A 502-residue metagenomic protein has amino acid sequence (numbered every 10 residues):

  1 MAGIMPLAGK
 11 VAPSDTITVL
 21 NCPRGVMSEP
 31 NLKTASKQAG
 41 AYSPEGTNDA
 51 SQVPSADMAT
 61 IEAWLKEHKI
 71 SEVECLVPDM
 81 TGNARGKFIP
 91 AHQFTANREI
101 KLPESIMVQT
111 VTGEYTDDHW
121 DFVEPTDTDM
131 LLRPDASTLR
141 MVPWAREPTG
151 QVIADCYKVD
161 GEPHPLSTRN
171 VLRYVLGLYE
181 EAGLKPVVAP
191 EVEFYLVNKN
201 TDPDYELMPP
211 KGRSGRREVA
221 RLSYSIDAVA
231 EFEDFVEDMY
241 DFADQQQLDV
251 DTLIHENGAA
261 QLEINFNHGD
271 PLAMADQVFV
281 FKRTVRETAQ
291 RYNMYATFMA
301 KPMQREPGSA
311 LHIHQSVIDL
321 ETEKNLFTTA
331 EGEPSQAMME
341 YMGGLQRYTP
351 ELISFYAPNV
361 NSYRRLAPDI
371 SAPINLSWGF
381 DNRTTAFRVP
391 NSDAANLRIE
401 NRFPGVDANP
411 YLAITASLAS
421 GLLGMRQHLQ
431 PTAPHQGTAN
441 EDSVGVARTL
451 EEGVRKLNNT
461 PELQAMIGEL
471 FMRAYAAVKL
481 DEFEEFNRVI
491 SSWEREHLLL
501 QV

Functional and structural regions predicted by a protein language model:
A2-G3, V19: Ser/Thr/Pro/Gly-rich low-complexity, intrinsically disordered segments
C22, S28-T252, M274, D442-V502: ATP/Mg2+-dependent ligation/transfer catalytic cores
T47-S51, S55-A84, F88-E180, L272-A439 (+1 more regions): Active-site capping/gating regions of soluble enzymes
V187-Y195, K211-I226, Q246-F266, A296-H314 (+1 more regions): Core alpha/beta catalytic barrel or barrel-like domain that forms the active/cofactor pocket in diverse metabolic
S223, D227-F232, V236-V250, I264-P271 (+2 more regions): Accessory "access/gating" subregions that flank catalytic or transport cores
A259, T432-Q436, L470-V478: Small/polar glycine-rich anion-binding or flexible loop at a beta-alpha turn
